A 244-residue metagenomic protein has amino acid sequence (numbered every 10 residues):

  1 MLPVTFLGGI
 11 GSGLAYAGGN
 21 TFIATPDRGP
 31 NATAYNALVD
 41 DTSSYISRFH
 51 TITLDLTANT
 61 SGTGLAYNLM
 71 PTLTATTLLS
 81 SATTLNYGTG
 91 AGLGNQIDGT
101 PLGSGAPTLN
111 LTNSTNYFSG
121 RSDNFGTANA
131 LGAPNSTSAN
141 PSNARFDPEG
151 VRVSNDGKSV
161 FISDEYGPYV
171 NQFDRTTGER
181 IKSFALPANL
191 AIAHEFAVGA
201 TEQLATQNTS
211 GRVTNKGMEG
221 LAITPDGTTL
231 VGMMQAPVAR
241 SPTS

Functional and structural regions predicted by a protein language model:
M1-S244: Sequence/structural signature of beta-propeller domains
